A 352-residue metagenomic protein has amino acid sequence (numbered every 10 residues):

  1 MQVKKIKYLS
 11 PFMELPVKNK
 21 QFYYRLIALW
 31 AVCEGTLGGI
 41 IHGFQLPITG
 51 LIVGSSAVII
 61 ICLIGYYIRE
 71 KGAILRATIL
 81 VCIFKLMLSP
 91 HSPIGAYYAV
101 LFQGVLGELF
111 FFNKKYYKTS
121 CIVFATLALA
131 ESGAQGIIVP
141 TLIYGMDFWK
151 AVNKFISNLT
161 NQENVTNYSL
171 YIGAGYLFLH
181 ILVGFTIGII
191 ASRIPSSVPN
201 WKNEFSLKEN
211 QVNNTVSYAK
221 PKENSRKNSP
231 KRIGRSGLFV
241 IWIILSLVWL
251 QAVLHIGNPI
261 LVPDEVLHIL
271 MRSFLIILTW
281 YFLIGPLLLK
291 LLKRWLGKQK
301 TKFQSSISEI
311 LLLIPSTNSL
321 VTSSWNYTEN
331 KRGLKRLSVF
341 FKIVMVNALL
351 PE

Functional and structural regions predicted by a protein language model:
Q2-V3, Y8-F84, H91-S92: Hydrophobic transmembrane alpha-helices
V3, L9, L311-E352: Charged, low-complexity cytosol-facing tails and large interhelical loops of integral membrane proteins
P11-E14, L26-W30, Y98-P140, G188 (+1 more regions): Short helix-perturbing small/polar motifs within transmembrane alpha-helices
W30-L37, L80-P90, A128-I137, L245-Q251: Aromatic-anchored segments of alpha-helical transmembrane domains
L51-I60, T78-I79, L101-V105, V266-I276: Hydrophobic alpha-helical segments embedded in the membrane of multi-pass proteins
C121-N200, K222-F239, I243-L270, F274: Membrane-embedded alpha-helical hairpins and interfacial helices in multi-pass inner-membrane proteins
S197, F282-S306: Juxtamembrane/interface segments at transmembrane-helix termini
N200-S225, Q299-I314: Juxtamembrane inter-helical linkers in multi-pass membrane proteins
